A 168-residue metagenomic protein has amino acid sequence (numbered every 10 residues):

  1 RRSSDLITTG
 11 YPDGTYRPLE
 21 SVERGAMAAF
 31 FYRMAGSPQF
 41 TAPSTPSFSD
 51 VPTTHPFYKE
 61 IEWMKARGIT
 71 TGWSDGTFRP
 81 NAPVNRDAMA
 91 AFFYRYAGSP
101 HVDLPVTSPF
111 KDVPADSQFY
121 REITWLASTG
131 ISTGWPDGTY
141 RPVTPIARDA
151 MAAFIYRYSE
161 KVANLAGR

Functional and structural regions predicted by a protein language model:
R1-S3: Short, small-residue-biased leader/transition segments that mark boundaries at the very start of proteins
D5-G25, F31-K59, T71-D87, R95-F119 (+2 more regions): Feature responds to low-complexity, polar/acidic, surface-exposed segments characteristic of secreted/exported proteins
G10, W63, A153: Predominantly extracellular/luminal carbohydrate-interaction, adhesion, and secreted-enzyme modules that are
